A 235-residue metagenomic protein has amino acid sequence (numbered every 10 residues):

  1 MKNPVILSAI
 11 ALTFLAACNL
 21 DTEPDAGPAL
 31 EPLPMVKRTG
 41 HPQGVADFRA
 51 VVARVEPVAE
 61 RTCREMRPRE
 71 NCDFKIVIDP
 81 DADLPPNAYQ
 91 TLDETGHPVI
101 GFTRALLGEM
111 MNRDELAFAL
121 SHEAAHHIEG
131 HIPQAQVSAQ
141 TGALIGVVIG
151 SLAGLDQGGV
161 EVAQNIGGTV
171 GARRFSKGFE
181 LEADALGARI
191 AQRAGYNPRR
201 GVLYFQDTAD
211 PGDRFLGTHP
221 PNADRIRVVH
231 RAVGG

Functional and structural regions predicted by a protein language model:
M1-L7: Bacterial N-terminal signal peptides that target proteins for export
L15-A17: C-terminal motif of bacterial Sec signal peptides marking the signal peptidase cleavage site
N19-Q140, A194, R214-L216: Peri-catalytic and regulatory segments of divalent metal-dependent proteins
V45, R49-E56, T103-R104, R113 (+10 more regions): Extracytoplasmic/secreted envelope proteins and their assembly/folding machinery, especially bacterial periplasmic
H131-V162: Post-HEXXH active-site segment of zinc metalloproteases
G154-R200: Metalloprotease/metallohydrolase-associated module, dominated by Zn2+-dependent proteases
S176, R193-G235: Long, well-structured alpha-helical subdomains associated with metal-dependent extracellular/ecto-lumenal hydrolases
